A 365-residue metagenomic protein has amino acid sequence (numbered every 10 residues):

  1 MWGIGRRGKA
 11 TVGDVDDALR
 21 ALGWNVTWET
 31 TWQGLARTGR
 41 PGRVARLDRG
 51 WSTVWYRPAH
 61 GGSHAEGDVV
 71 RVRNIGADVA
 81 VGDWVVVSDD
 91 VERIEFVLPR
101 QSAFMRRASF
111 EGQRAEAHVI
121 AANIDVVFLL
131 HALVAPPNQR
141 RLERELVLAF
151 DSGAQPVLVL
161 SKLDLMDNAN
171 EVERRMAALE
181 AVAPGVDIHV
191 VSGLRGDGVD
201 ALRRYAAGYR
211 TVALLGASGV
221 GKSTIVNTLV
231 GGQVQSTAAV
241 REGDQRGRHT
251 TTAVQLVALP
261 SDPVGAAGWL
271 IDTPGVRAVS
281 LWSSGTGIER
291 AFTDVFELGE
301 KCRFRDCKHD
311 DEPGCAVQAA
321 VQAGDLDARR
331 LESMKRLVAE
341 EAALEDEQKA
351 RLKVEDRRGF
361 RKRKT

Functional and structural regions predicted by a protein language model:
M1-L19, T38, A59, V70 (+6 more regions): Helix-rich effector regions associated with P-loop NTPase G domains
R37-D48: Structural detector for short beta-strands of small beta-barrel domains
G50-V54: Short aromatic-glycine-enriched beta-strand elements
D89-I94, A135, S218: Short, charged beta-turn/beta-strand-edge "cap" motif at the junction between a beta-strand and an adjacent loop
E116-N123, L129-V182, H189: Phosphate-binding glycine-rich loops and their immediate beta-loop-alpha structural context
Q155, L165-V220: Canonical P-loop GTPase G-domain recognition
K222-A238: A conserved segment at the C-terminal end of the G1
